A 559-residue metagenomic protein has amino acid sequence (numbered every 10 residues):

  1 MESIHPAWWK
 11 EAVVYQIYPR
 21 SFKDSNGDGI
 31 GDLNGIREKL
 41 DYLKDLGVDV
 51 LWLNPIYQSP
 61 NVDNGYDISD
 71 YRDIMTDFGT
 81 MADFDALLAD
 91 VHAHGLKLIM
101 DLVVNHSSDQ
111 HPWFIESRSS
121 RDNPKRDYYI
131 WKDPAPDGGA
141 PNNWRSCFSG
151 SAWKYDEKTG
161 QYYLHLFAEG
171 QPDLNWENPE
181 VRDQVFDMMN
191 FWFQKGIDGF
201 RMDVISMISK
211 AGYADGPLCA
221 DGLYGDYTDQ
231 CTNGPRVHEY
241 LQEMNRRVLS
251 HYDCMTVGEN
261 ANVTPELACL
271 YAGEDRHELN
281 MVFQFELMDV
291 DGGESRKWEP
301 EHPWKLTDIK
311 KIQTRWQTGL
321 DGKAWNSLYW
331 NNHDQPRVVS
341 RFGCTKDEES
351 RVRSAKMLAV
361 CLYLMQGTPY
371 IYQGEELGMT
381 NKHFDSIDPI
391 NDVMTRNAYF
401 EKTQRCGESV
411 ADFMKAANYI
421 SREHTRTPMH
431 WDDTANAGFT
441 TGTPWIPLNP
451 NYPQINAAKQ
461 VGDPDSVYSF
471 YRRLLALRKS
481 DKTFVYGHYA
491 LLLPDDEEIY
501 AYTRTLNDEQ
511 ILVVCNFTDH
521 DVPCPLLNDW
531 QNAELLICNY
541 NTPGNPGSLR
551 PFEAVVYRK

Functional and structural regions predicted by a protein language model:
E2-N190, Q194, M207-T264, L270 (+1 more regions): Acidic/aromatic-lined carbohydrate-recognition and catalytic surfaces of CAZymes acting on diverse glycans
W8-K10, L218-G222, D229, E239-H251 (+9 more regions): Loop/helix patches that line or flank the sugar-binding groove of alpha-linked glycan CAZymes
L51, F200-M202: Hydrophobic residues within beta-strands of alpha/beta enzymes
G199, L328: Catalytic-domain carbohydrate-binding cleft regions of carbohydrate-active enzymes
D521-Y540: Beta-strand-rich binding/interaction modules
N545-K559: C-terminal beta-strand-rich structural cap/linker in extracellular carbohydrate-active enzymes
